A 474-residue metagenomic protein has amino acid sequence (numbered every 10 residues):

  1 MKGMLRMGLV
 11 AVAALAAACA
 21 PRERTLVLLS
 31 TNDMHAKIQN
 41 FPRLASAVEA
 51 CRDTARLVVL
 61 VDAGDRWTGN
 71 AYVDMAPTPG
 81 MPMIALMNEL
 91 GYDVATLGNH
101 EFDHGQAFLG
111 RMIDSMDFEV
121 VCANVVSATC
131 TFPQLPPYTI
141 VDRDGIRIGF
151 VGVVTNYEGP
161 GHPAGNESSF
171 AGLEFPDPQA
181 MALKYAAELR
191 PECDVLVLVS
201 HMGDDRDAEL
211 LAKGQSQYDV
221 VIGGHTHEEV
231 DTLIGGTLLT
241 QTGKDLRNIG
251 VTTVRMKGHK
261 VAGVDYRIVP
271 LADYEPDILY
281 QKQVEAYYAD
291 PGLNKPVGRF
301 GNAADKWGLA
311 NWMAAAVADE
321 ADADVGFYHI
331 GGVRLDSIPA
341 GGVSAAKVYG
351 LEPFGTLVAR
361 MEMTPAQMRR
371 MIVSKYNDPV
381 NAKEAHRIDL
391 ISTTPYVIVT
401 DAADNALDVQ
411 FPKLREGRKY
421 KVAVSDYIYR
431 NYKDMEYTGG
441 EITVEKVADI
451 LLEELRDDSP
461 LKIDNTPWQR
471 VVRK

Functional and structural regions predicted by a protein language model:
K2-V10: Sec-dependent signal peptide recognition, specifically the positively charged N-region followed immediately by
G3, D62, N70, I84 (+5 more regions): Amphipathic, alpha-helical segments enriched in basic
V10-V12, M202: N-terminal leader/targeting segments
L15-A18: C-terminal motif of bacterial Sec signal peptides marking the signal peptidase cleavage site
A20-P276, D305-A316, G326, E362 (+2 more regions): Acidic, metal/ion-coordinating pockets
R24, T31, K37, S169-A171 (+3 more regions): Catalytic centers of hydrolytic enzymes
